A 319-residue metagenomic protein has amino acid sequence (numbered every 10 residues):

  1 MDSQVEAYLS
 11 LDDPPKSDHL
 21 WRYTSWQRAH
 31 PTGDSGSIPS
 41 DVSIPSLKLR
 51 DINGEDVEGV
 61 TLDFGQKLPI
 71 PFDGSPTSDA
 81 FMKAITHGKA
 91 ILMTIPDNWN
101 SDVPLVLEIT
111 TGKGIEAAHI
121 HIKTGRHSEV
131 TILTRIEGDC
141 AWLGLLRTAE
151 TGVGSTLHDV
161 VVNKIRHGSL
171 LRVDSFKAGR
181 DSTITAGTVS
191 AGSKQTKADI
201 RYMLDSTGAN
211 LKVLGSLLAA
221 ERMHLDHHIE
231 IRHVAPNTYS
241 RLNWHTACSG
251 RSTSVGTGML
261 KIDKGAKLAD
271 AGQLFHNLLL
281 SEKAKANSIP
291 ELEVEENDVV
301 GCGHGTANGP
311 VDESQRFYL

Functional and structural regions predicted by a protein language model:
M1-K89, T94-D97, S101, T246: N-terminal amphipathic, basic helical "cap/leader" segment at the start of enzyme domains
M1-L9, G309-Y318: Hydrophobic/aromatic-rich, well-ordered segments within soluble, folded domains that form packed cores
P69-F317: Conserved beta-strand/loop scaffold segments within soluble protein domains that form the structured core and edges
